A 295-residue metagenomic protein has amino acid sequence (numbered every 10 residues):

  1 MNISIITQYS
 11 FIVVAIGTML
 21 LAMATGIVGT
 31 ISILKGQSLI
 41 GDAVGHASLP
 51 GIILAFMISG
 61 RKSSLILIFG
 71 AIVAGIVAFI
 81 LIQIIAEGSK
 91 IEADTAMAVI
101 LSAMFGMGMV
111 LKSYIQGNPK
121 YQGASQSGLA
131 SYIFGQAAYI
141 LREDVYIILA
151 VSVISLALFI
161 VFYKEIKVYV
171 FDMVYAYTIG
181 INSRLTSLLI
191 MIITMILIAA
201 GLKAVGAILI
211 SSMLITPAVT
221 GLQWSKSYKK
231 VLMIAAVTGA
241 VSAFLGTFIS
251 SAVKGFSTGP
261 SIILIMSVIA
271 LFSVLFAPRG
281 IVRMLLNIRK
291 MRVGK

Functional and structural regions predicted by a protein language model:
M1-M23: Membrane-interfacial amphipathic/re-entrant helices at transmembrane-helix boundaries
A15-L20, I68-V73, A98-V99, V145-A150 (+3 more regions): Hydrophobic alpha-helical transmembrane segments
T30-G45, L49-Q122, L222-I234, A252-G255: Short loop segments and helix-boundary regions at transmembrane helix junctions of multi-pass inner-membrane proteins
A47-A55, V99-V110, S183-L188, I192-I193 (+2 more regions): Small-residue-rich segments of transmembrane alpha-helices in multi-pass membrane proteins, especially helix faces
M97-F162: Transmembrane helix-bundle core of multi-pass membrane transporters and related energy-transducing complexes
L141-P217: Helix-loop-helix "hairpin" substructures at the membrane interface of multi-pass membrane proteins
K203-T258: Transmembrane alpha-helical segments in multi-pass inner-membrane proteins
F256-K295: Cytosolic-side transmembrane-helix boundaries in multi-pass membrane proteins
